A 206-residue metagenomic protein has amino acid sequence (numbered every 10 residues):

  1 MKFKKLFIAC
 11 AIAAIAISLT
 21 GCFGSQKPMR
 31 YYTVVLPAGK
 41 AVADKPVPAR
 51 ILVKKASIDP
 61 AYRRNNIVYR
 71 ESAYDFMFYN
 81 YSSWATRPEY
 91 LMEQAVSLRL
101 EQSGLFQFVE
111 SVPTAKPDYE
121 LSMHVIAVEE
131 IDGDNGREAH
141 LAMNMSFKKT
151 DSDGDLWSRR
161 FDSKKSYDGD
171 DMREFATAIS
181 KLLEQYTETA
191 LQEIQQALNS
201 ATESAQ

Functional and structural regions predicted by a protein language model:
M1-C22: Sec-dependent bacterial lipoprotein signal peptides
G21-E89, A197-Q206: A structural "domain/chain start" motif
F23-P46, Q102-G154: Surface-exposed short loop/turn segments
A56, H124-V128, D162-K164: Generic short beta-strand segments
R63, E89-L91, S97-L98, Q102 (+5 more regions): Acidic, proline/glycine-rich low-complexity intrinsically disordered segments
Y74-S83, D151-T189: Short secondary-structure boundary motifs at beta->alpha junctions and helix caps
E89, E93-S97, S180-L183, T187 (+2 more regions): Extracytoplasmic/secreted envelope proteins and their assembly/folding machinery, especially bacterial periplasmic
